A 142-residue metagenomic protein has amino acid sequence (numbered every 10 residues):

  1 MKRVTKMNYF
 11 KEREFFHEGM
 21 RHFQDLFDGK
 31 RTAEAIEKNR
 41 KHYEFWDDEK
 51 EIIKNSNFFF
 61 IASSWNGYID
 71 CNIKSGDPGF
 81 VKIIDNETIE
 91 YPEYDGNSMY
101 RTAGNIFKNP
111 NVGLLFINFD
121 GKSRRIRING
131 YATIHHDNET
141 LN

Functional and structural regions predicted by a protein language model:
M1-N142: Binding-site signature for planar aromatic cofactors or substrates
